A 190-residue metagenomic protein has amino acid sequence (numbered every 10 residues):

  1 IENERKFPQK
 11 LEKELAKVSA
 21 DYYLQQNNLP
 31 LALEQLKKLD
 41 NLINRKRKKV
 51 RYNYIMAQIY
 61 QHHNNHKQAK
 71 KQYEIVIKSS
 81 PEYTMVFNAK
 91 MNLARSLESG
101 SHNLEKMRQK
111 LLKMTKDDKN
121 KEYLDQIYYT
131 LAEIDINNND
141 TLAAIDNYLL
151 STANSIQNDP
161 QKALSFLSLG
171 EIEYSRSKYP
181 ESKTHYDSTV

Functional and structural regions predicted by a protein language model:
I1-V190: Acidic, polar-rich low-complexity tracts and alpha-helical solenoid repeat scaffolds
